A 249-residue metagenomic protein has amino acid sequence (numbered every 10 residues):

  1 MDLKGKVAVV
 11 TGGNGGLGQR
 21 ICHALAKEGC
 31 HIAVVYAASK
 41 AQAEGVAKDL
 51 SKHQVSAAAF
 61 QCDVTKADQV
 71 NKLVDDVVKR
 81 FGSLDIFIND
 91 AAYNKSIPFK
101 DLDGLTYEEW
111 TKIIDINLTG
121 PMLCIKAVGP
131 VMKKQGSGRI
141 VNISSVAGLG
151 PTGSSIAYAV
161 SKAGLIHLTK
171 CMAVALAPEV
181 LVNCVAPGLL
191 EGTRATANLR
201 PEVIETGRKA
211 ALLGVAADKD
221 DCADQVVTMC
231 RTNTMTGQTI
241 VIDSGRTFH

Functional and structural regions predicted by a protein language model:
D2, S137, A177, D218-I242 (+1 more regions): C-terminal substrate-recognition "lid" of short-chain dehydrogenase/reductases
V7, N14-G15: Conserved glycine-rich cofactor-binding loop
P98-L102, T106-I114, I140, T196 (+1 more regions): Substrate-binding pocket helix/loop in short-chain dehydrogenase/reductase
I125, S161, T169: Active-site helix of classical SDR
P130, A173-P178: Alpha-helical segment proximal to the catalytic Tyr-Lys
S145: Residue(s) in the substrate-gating loop at a strand-loop-helix junction that position the organic substrate next
A157, C184-A211: A glycine/serine/threonine-rich, flexible loop-to-helix segment that serves as the NAD(P) cofactor-binding "lid"
